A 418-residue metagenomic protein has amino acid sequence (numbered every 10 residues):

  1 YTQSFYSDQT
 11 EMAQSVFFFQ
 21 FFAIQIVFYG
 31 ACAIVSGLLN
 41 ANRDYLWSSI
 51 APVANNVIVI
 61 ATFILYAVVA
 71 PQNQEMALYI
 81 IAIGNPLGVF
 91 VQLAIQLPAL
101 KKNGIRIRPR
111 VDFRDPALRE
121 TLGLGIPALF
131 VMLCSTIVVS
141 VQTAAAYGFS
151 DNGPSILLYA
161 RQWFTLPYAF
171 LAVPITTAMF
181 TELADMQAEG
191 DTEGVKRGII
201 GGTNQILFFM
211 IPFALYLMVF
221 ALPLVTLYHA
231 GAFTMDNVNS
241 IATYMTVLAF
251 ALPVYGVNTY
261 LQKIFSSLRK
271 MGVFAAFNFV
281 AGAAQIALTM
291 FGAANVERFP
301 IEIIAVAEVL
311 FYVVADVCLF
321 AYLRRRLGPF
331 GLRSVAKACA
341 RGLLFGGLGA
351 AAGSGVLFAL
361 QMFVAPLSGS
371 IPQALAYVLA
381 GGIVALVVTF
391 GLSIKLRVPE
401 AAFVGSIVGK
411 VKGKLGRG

Functional and structural regions predicted by a protein language model:
Y1-G418: Membrane-embedded alpha-helical bundles of multi-pass transporters/translocases, especially carrier/permease families
